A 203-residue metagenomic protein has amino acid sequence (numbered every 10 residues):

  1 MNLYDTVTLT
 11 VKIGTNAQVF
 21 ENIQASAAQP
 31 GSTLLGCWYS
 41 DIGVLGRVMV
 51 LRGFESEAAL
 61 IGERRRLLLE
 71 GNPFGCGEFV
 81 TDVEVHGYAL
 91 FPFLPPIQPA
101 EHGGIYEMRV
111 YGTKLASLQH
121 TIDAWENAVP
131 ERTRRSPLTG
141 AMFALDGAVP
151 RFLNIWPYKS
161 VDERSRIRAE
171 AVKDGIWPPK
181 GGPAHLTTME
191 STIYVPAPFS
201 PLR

Functional and structural regions predicted by a protein language model:
M1-Y4, L9-T10, S32-M49, L69-I105 (+4 more regions): Glycine-rich beta-strand-turn "strand-cap" elements at beta-sheet edges
V7, V19, V50, L60 (+5 more regions): Hydrophobic pocket/interface hotspot
V7-S26: N-terminal ordered "arm"
T8-I13, R52-S56, V110-L115, W156-S160: Short beta-strand-to-loop capping motifs
A17-V19, E55-L68, Q119-D123, S160-K173: Short amphipathic alpha-helices within nucleic acid-binding modules
I23-L35: An N-terminal domain-cap segment
I23-Q24, W125, V129: Short alpha-helical elements within RNA-binding folds
